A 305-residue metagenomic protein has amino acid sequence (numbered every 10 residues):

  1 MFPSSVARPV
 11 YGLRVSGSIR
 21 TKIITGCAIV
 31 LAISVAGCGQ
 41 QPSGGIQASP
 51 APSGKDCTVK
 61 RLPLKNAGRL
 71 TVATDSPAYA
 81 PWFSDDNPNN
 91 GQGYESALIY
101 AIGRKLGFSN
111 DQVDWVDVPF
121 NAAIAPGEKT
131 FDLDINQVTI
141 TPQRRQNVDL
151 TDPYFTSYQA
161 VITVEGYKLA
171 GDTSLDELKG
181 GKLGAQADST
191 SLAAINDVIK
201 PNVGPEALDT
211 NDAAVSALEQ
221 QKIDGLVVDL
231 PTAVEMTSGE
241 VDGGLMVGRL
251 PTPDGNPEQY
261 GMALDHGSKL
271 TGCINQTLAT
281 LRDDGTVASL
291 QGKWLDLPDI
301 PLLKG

Functional and structural regions predicted by a protein language model:
S34-G37: C-terminal motif of bacterial Sec signal peptides marking the signal peptidase cleavage site
G39, A51, S96-Y100, R104-K105 (+3 more regions): Extended ligand-binding regions for polar small-molecule ligands
Q40-A48, K60, T190-P205, L245-V247 (+1 more regions): Ligand-binding clefts/hinges and TM-proximal coupling segments of bilobed small-molecule sensing domains
A51-I135: Extracytoplasmic small-molecule ligand-binding "clamshell" domains of the periplasmic binding protein/Venus flytrap
S76, T156-T163, S238-A279, L297-G305: Periplasmic-binding protein-like
G91-K105, V138-I140, T156-V215, G225-E235 (+1 more regions): Bilobed "Venus flytrap"/periplasmic-binding protein-like clamshell domains and structurally analogous long
Q112-L175: Acidic, polar ligand-binding/catalytic clefts
A122, V138-Q146, N196-D197, D224-N256: A ligand-binding cleft/hinge motif common to bilobed small-molecule-binding domains
